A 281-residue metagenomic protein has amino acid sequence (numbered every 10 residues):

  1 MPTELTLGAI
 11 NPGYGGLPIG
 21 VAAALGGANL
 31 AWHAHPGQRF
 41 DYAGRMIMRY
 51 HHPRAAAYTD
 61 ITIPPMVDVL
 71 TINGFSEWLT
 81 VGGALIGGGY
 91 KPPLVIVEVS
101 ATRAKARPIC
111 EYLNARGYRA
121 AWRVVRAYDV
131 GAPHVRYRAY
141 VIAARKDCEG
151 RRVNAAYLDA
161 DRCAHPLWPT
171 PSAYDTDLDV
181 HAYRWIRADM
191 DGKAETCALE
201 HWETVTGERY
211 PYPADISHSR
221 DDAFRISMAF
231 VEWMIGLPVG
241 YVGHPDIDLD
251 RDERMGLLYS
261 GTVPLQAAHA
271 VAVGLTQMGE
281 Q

Functional and structural regions predicted by a protein language model:
P2, I63-V69, N73-T176, T204-T206: Class I S-adenosyl-L-methionine
P2-P92, A101-K105: Core alpha/beta nucleotide-donor-binding catalytic domains of modification enzymes
I10, T102, V130, G256-P264: Aromatic-acidic/polar surface patches that form glycan- and anion
P18, R45, C110, A229 (+1 more regions): Short glycine-/small-residue-rich flexible loop motifs, especially phosphate/cofactor-binding loops
M46-Y50, A106-N114, I186: Short, aromatic/basic amphipathic alpha-helical patches
H52-A55, Y118-A120, C148, A194: A short helix-to-beta-strand connector/capping loop
R162-Q281: C-terminal target-recognition/interaction regions appended to catalytic cores
